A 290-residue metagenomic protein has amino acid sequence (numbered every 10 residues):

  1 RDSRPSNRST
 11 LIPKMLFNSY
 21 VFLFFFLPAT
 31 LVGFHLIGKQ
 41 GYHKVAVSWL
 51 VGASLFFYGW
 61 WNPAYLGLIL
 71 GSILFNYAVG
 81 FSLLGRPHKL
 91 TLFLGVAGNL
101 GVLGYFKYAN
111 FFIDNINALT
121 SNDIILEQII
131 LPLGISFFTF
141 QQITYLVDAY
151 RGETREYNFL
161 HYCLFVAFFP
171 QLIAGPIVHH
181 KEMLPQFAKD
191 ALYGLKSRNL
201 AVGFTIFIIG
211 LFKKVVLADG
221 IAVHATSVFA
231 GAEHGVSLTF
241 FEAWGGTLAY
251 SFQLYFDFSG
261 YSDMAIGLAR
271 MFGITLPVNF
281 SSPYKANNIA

Functional and structural regions predicted by a protein language model:
R1-K14: Short, Lys/Arg-enriched N-terminal segments with co-localized hydrophobic residues within the first ~10-30 amino acids
I12-A290: Membrane-embedded transmembrane alpha-helical bundles that form the catalytic cores of multi-pass lipid-modifying
